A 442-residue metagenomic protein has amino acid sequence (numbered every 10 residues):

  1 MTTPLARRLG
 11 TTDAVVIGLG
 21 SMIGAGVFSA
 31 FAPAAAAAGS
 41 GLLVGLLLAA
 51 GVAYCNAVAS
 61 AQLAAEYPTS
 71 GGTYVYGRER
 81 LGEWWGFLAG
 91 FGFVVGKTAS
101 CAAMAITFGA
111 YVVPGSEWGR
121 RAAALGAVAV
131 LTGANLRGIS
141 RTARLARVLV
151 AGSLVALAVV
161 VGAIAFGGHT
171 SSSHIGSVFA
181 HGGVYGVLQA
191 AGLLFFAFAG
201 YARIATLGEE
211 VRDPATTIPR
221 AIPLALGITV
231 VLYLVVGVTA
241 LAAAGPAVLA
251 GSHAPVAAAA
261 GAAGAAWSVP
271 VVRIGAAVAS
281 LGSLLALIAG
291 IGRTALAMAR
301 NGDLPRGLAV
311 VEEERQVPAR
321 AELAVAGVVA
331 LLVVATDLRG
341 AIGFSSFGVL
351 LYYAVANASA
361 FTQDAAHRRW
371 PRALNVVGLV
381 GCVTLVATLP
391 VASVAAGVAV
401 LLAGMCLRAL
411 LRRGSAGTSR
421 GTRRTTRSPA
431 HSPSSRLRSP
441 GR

Functional and structural regions predicted by a protein language model:
M1-A30, A37-G41, A53-Y54, V58 (+5 more regions): Membrane-interface "cap" regions at the ends of multi-pass membrane proteins
M1-L5, L43, L47, G119 (+1 more regions): Helix-loop-helix junctions that connect adjacent transmembrane segments in multi-pass membrane transporters
D13, L42-L46, G86, R120-A124 (+10 more regions): Residue-level signature of transmembrane alpha-helical entry/exit and packing/kink sites in multi-pass membrane
P33-A36, Y54-V128, T132-L136, R141 (+4 more regions): Hydrophobic transmembrane alpha-helices that form the core helical bundles of multi-pass secondary transporters
A37-S40, P68-G72, E79-W85, E209-P219 (+4 more regions): Juxtamembrane helix-boundary/capping and inter-helix hinge elements in multi-pass membrane proteins
V75-Y76, G82, P114-G115, P223-L287 (+1 more regions): TM-loop-TM module centered on a large, flexible mid-protein loop between adjacent transmembrane helices in multi-pass
G119-T170, H181-G182, I222-L226, S345-V355 (+2 more regions): Membrane-interface loop-to-helix entry segments
L145, L308-A319, L350-A396, L410-R423 (+1 more regions): C-terminal membrane-solvent junction of multi-pass transporters and transport-like membrane proteins
